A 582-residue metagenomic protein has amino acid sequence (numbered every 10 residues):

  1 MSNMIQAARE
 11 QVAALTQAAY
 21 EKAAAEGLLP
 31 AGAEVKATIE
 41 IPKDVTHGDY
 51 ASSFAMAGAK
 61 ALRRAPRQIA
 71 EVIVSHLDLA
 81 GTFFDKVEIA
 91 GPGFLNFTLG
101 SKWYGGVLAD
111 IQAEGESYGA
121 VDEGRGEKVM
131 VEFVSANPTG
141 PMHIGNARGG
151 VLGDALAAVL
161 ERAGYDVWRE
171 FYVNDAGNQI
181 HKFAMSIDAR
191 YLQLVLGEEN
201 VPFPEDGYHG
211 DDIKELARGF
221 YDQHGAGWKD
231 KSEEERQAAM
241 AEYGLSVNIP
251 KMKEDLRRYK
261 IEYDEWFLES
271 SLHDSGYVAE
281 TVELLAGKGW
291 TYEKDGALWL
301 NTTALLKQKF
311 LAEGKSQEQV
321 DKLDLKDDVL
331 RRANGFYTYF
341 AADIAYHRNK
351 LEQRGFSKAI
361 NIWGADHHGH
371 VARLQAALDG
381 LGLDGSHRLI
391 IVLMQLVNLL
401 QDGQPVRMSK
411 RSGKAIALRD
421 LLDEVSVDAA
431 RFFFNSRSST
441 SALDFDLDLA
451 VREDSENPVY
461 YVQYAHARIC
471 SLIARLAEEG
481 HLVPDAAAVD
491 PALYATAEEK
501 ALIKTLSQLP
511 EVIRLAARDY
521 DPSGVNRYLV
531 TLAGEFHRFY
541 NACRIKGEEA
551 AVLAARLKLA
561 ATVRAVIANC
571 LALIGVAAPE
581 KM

Functional and structural regions predicted by a protein language model:
S2-G105, Q112, E116, A120-M582: Non-catalytic interaction-recognition regions
